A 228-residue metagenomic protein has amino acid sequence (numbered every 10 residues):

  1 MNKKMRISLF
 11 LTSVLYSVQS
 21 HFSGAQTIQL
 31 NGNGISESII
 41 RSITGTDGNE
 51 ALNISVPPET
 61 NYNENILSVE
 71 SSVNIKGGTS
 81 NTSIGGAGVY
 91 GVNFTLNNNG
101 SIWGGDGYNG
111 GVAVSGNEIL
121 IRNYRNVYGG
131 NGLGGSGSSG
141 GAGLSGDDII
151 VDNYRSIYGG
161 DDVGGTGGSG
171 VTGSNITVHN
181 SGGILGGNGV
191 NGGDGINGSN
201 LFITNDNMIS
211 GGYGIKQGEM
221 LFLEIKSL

Functional and structural regions predicted by a protein language model:
M1-I7: Positively charged n-region of N-terminal signal peptides that target proteins for export
S8-Q19: Bacterial N-terminal signal peptides
S17-T27: Boundary at the C-terminal end of the N-terminal hydrophobic targeting segment
G34-G45, I54, Y62, L67-S71 (+7 more regions): All-beta strand scaffolds that present successive hydrophobic residues in beta-strands
G45-A51, E59, V73-G88, N99-A113 (+4 more regions): Glycine-centered low-complexity coil/loop motifs and glycine-rich tracts, especially the flexible linkers
